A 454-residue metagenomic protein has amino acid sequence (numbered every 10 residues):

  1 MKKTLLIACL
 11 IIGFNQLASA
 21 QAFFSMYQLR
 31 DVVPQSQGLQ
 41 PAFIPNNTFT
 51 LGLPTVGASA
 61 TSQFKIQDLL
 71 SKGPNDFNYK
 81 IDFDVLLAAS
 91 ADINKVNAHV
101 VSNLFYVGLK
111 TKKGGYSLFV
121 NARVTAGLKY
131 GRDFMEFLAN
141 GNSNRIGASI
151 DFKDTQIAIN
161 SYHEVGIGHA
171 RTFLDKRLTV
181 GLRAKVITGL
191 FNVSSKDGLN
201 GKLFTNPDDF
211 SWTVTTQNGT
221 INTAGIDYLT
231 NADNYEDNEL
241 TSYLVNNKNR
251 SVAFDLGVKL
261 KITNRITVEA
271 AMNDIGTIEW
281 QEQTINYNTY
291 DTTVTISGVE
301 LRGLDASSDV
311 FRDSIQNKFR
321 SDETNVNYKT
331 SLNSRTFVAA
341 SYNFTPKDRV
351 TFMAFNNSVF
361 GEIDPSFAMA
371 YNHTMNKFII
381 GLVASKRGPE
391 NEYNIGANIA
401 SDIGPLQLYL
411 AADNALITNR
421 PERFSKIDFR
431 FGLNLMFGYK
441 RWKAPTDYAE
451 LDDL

Functional and structural regions predicted by a protein language model:
M1-F24, A340: Bacterial Sec-dependent N-terminal signal peptides
Q21-L454: Subset of outer-membrane beta-barrel
